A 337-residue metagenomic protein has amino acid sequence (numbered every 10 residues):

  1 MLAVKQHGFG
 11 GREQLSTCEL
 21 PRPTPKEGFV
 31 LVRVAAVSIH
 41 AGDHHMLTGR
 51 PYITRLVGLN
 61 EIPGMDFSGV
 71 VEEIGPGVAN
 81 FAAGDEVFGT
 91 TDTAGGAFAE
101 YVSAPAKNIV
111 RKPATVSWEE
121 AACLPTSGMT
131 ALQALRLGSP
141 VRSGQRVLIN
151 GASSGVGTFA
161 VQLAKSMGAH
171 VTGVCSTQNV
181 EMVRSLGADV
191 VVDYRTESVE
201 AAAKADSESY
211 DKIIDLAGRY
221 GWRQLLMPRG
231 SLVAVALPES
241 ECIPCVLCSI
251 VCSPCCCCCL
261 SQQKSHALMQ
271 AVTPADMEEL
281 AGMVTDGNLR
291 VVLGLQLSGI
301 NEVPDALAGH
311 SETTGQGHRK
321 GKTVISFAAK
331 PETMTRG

Functional and structural regions predicted by a protein language model:
P21-S38, R50-A94, L216: Glycine-rich beta-strand-centered segment in the early N-terminal region that forms part of a ligand/cofactor-binding
H45, M65, E73, N80 (+1 more regions): NAD(P)H dinucleotide-binding glycine-rich loop of Rossmann-like/cofactor-binding domains, especially the beta1-alpha1
G84, A99, G144, A188 (+1 more regions): Local beta-strand N-terminus motif with an aromatic residue
E86, R146, G230-L232: Short glycine-centered segments of the SAM/dcSAM-binding site in methyltransferase folds
A97-A99, S176-M182, M277: Short, glycine/polar-rich helix-capping loops at beta-to-alpha or helix-loop-helix junctions that flank or form
A122-T196: Mid-domain Rossmann-like dinucleotide-binding core that forms the NAD(H)/NADP(H) cofactor-binding site
T172, V190-S265, T333: Glycine-rich cofactor phosphate-binding loops and adjacent beta1-alpha1 units of small-molecule cofactor enzyme domains
A271-G337: C-terminal hydrophobic helical "lid"/dimerization subdomain of Rossmann-like NAD(P)H-dependent oxidoreductases
